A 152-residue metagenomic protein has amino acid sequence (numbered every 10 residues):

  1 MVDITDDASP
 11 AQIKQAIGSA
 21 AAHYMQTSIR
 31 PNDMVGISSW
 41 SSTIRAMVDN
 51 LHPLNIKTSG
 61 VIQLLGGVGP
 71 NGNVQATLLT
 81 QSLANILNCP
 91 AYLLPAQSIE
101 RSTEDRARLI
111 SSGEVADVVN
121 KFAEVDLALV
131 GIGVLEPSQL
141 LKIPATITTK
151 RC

Functional and structural regions predicted by a protein language model:
M1, M25, M34-I37, M47: Detector for methionine-enriched segments
V2-P31, N55-P144, T148-K150: Ligand-binding beta-strand-loop-alpha-helix segment within the catalytic cores of soluble metabolic enzymes
G36-A46, V68-G69, V134-E136: Gly/Ser/Thr-rich loops at beta-strand to alpha-helix junctions that form or flank small-molecule/cofactor-binding
D49-P53: Distinct, well-ordered alpha-helical segments
